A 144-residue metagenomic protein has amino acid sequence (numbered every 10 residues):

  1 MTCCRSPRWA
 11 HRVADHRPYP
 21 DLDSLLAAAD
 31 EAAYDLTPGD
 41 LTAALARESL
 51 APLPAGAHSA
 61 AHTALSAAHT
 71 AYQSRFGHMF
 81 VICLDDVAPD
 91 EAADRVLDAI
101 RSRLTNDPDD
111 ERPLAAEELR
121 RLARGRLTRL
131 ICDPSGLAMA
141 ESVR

Functional and structural regions predicted by a protein language model:
M1-F76, R121-R144: Aromatic-anchored, charged helix-turn/loop surface patch used as a conserved interaction hotspot
C4, C83-L84: Conserved residues at beta->alpha junctions
A51-P52, V87-P89: A short acidic, glycine/proline-enriched capping/turn motif at secondary-structure boundaries, especially helix N-cap
Q73, D85-D86: Acidic/histidine-rich alpha-helical segments that form the ligand environment of transition-metal centers
F80: Conserved catalytic/binding loops enriched for acidic/polar residues
P89-R144: Long, amphipathic alpha-helical surface segments
